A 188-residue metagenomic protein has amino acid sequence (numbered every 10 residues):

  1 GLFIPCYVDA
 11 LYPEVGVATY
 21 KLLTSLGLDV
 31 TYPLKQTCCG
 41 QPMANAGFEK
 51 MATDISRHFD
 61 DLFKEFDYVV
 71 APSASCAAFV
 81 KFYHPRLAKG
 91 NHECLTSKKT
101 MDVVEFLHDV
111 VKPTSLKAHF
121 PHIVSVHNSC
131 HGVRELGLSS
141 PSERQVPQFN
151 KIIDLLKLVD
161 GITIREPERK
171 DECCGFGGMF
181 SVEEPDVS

Functional and structural regions predicted by a protein language model:
G1-S188: Iron-sulfur cluster-binding electron-transfer modules in prokaryotic oxidoreductases
